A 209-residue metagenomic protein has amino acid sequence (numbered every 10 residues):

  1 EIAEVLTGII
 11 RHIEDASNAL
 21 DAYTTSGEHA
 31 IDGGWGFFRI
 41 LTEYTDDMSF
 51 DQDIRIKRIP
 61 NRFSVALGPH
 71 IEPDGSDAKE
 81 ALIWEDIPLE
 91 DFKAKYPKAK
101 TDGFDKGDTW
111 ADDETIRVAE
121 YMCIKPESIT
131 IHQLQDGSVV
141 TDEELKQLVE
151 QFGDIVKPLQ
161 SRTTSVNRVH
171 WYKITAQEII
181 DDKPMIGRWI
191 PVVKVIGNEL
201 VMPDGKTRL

Functional and structural regions predicted by a protein language model:
E1-L209: Extended alpha-helical, oligomerization-prone segments that build pores/tubes and scaffolds
